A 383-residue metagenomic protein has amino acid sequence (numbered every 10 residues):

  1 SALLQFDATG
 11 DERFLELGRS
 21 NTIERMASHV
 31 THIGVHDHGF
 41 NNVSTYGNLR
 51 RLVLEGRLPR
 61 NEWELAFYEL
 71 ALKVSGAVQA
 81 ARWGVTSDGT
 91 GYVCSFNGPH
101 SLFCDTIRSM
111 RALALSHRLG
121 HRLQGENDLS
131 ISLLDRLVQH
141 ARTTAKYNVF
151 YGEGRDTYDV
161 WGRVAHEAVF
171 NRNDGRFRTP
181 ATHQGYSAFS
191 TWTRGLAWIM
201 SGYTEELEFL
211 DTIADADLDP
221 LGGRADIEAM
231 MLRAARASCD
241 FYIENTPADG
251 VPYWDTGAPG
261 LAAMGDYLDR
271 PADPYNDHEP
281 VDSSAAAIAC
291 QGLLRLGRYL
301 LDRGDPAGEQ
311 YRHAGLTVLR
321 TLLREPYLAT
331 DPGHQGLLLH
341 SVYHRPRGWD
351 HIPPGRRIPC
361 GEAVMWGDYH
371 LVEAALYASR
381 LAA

Functional and structural regions predicted by a protein language model:
S1-A383: Glycan-recognition and catalytic cores of secretory/periplasmic carbohydrate-active enzymes
